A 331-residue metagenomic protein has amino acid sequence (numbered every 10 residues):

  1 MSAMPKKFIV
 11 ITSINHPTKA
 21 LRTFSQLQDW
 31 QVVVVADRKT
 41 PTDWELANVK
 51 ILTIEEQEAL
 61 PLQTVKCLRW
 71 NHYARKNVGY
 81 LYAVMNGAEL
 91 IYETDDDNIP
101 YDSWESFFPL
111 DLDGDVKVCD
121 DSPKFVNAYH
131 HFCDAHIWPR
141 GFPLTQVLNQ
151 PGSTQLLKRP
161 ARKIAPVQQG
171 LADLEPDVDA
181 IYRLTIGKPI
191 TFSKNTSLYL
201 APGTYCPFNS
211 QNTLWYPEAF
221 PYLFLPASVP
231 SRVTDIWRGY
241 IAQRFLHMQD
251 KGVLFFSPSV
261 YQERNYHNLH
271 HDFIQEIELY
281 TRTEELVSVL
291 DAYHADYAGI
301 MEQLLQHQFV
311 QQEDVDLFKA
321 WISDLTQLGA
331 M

Functional and structural regions predicted by a protein language model:
M1-Q31: N-proximal low-complexity "stem/linker" segments adjacent to membrane-targeting elements
T40-A88, D102-G114: Active-site-proximal specificity loops/subdomain of glycosyltransferases
E58-Q63, D102-A227: Conserved catalytic core of nucleotide-sugar-dependent glycosyltransferases
I91: Short aromatic/hydrophobic "clamp" motif used to bind/position activated sugar donors
D97-P100: Acidic metal-phosphate-binding loop of nucleotide-sugar-dependent transferases
P207, T213, P230-K251: A short, conserved alpha-helix in the catalytic core of glycosyltransferases
E218-V229, K251-F273: Active-site donor/metal-binding and catalytic loop motifs of nucleotide-sugar-dependent glycosylation enzymes
H271-M331: Long, compositionally biased intrinsically disordered regions
